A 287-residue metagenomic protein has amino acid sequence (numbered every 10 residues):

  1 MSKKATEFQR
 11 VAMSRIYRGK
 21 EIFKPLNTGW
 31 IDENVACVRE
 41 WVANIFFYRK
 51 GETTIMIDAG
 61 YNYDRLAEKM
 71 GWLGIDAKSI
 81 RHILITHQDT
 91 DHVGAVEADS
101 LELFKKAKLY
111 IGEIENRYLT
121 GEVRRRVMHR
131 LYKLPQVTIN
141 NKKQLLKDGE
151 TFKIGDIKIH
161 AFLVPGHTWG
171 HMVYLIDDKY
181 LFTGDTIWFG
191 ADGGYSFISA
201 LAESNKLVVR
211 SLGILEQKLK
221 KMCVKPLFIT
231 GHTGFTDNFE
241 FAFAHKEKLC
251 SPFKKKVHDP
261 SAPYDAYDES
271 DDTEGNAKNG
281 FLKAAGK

Functional and structural regions predicted by a protein language model:
K3-Q9, S261-K287: C-terminal regulatory/interaction regions
R10-G19, F23-L26, W30-I31, E113-L163 (+1 more regions): Metallo-beta-lactamase
E21-L73, V173-G184, W188-G190: Conserved beta-strand hairpin/beta-sheet module of binuclear metal-dependent hydrolase folds, prominently
A36, L84, Y110, Q144-L146 (+3 more regions): Hydrophobic/aromatic beta-strand patches that form the interior of the parallel beta-sheet core in alpha/beta enzyme
I55-D58, H82-L84, A161-L163: Short catalytic-loop micro-motif centered on adjacent basic/acidic residues
Y61, K158-P165, W169-H245, L249-P252: Metallo-beta-lactamase
Y63-R65, G71-T151, E247-Y267: Active-site HxH/HxHxD metal-binding segment of metal-dependent hydrolases
